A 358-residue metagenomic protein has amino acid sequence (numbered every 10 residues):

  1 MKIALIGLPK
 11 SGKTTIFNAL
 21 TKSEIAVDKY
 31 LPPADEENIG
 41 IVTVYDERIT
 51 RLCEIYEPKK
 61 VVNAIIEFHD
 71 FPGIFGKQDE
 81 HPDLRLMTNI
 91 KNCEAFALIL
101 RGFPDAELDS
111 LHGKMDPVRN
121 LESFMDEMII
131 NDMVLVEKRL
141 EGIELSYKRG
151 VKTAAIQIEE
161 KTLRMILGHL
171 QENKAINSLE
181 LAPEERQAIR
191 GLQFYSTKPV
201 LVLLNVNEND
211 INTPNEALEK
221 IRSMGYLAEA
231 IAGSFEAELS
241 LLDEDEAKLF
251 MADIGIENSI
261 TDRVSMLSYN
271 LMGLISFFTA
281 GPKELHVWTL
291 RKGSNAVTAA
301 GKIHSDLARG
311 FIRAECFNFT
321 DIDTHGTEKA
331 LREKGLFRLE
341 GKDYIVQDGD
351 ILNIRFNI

Functional and structural regions predicted by a protein language model:
M1-A106, V118, I143-S146: Conserved G1/Walker A P-loop phosphate-binding module
K2-I6, S11-F17, G142-I345, L352 (+1 more regions): C-terminal-of-GTPase-core extension/linker across diverse P-loop GTPases
K22, E54, D126, I130 (+3 more regions): Short, intrinsically disordered, mixed-charge
S23, R48-I49, P72-F75, R101-E107 (+5 more regions): Conserved nucleotide-binding/hydrolysis micro-motifs of P-loop NTPases
D28-K29, L108-H112, P214-E216: Short amphipathic alpha-helical segments
E80-G191, E229: Long, charged N-terminal accessory/stalk domains
